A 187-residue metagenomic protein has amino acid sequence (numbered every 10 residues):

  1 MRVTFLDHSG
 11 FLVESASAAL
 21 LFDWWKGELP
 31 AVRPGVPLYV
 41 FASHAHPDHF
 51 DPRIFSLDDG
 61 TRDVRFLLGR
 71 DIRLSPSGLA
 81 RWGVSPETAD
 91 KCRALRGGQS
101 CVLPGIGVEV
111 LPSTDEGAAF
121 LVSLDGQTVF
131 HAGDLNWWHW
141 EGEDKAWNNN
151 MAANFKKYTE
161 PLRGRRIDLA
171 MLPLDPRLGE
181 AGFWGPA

Functional and structural regions predicted by a protein language model:
M1-R2, P104-I106, R165-I167: Beta-propeller blade-edge signature
M1-R33, A118-E143: Conserved beta-strand hairpin/beta-sheet module of binuclear metal-dependent hydrolase folds, prominently
A18-L21, V40-H46, I106-P112, K145-M151 (+1 more regions): Short, flexible loop segments at the rims of nucleotide/cofactor-binding pockets, characterized by
K26-R73, E160-M171: Active-site metal-binding motif and surrounding structural segment of the metallo-beta-lactamase
G27-P30, H46-F50, I72-S77, Q99-V102 (+3 more regions): Active-site environment of divalent metal-dependent phosphoester hydrolases
H49, W140-A187: Cap/insert and terminal regions of metallo-dependent hydrolase folds
P52-L57, G78-R81, W184-P186: A short acidic, amphipathic alpha-helical/loop segment
L68-G126: Metallo-beta-lactamase
